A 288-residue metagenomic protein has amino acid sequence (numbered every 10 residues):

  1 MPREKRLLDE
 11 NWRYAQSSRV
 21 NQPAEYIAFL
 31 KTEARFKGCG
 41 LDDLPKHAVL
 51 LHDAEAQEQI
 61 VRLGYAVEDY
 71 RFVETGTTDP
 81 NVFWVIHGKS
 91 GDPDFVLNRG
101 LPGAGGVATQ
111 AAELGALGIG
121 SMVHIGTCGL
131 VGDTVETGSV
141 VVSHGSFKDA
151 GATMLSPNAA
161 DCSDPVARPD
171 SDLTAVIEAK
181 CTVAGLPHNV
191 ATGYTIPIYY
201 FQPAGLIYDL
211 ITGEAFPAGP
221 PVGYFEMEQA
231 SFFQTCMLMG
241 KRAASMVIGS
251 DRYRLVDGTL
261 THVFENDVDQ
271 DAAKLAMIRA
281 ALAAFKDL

Functional and structural regions predicted by a protein language model:
M1-V123, G129-L288: Accessory terminal and edge-of-domain segments that mediate assembly/interaction and cofactor placement around
